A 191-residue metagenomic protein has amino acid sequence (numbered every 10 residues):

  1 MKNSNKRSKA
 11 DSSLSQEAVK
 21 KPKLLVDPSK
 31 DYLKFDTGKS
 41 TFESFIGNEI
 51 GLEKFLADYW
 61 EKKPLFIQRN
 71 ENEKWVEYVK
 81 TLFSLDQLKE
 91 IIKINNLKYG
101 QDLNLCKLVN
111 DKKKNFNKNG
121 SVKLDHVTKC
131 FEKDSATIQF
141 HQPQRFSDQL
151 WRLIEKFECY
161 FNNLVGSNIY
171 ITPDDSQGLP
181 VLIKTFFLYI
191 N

Functional and structural regions predicted by a protein language model:
K6-S8, S13, K20: Positively charged, lysine/arginine-rich intrinsically disordered segments
A18-I50, L56-D58, E73, K80-T81 (+1 more regions): Active-site region of the double-stranded beta-helix
P64: Short hydrophobic/aromatic beta-strand or adjacent loop that forms the aromatic wall/cage of a ligand/substrate-binding
N70: Structured beta-strand/turn binding interfaces of compact recognition modules in eukaryotic regulators
